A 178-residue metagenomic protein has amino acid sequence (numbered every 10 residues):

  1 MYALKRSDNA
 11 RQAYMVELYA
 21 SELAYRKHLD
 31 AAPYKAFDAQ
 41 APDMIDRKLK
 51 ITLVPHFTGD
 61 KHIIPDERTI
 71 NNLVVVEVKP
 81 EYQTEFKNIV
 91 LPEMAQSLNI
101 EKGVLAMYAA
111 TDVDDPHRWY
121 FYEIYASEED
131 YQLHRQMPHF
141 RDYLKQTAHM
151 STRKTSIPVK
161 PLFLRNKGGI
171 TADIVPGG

Functional and structural regions predicted by a protein language model:
Y2-L29, E67-E77, Y108-Q136: Short, well-ordered beta-strand segments in beta-rich or mixed alpha/beta enzyme and ligand-binding folds
Y2-R11, A36-I70, A106-H117, D142-G178: Glycine-rich beta-strand-turn "strand-cap" elements at beta-sheet edges
E22-A24, A36, M44, M94-S97 (+1 more regions): Short loop/beta submotifs within extracellular cysteine-rich repeat domains
H28-A31, Q40, I89, H134-M137 (+1 more regions): Residue-level signal for well-ordered alpha-helical positions
P33-F37, P80-L105, H139-Y143: Short amphipathic alpha-helical segments
R68-Q96, E128, D173-G178: Amphipathic, soluble alpha/beta structural segments
